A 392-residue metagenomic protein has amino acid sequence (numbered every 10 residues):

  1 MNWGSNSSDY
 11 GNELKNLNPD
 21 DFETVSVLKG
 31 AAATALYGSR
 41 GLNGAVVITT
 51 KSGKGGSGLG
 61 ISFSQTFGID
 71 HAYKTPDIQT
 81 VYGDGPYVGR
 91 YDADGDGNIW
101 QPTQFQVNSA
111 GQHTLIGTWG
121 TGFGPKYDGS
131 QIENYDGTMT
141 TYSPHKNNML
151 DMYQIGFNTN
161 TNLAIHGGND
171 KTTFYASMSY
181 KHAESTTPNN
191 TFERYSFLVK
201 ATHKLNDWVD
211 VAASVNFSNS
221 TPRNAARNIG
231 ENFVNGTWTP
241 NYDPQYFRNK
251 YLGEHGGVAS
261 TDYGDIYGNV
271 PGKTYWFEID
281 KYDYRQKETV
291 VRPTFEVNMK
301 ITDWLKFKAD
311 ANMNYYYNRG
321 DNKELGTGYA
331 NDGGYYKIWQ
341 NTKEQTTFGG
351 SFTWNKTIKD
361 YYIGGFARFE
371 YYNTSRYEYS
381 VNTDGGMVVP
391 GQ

Functional and structural regions predicted by a protein language model:
N2-K29: Short acidic/polar hinge/loop motifs at secondary-structure boundaries that mediate gating or recognition
L14-L17, Y37-G38, I165: Replace "in large, NTP-powered and nucleic-acid-processing enzymes" with "in large, NTP-powered factors and other
P19, N158, N169-D170, K204-N206 (+2 more regions): Outer-membrane beta-barrel channels and translocator barrels
P19-S62, N158-N160, T173, S179-K181: A beta-strand signature from Gram-negative outer-membrane beta-barrel systems, especially the internal plug domain
K29, V291-R292: Phosphate-interacting basic helix/loop segments used at nucleotide- and nucleic-acid interfaces
V47, S62, N162-H166, S177 (+5 more regions): Outer-membrane beta-barrel architecture
G56-P144, I155, S185-F192, S196-V290 (+1 more regions): Surface-exposed loop/interface segments of Gram-negative outer-membrane beta-barrel transport/assembly proteins
D151-I155, I165-N169: Outer-membrane beta-barrel initiation region
